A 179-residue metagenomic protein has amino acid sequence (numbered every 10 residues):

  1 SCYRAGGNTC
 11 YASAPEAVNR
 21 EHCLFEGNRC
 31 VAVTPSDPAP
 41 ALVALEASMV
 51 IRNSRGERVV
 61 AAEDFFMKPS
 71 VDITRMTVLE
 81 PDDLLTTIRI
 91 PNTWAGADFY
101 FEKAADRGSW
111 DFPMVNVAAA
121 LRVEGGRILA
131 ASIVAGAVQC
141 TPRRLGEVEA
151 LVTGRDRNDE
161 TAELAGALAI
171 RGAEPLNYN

Functional and structural regions predicted by a protein language model:
S1-N179: C-terminal structural segment of proteins
